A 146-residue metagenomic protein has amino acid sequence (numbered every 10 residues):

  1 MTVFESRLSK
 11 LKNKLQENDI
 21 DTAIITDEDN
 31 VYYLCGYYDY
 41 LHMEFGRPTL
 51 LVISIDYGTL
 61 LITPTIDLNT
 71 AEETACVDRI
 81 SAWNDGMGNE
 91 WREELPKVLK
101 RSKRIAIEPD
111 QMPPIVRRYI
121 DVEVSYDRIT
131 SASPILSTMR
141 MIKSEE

Functional and structural regions predicted by a protein language model:
T2-E94: N-terminal accessory/capping or targeting/presequence segment of soluble
V3, L8, K14, G86-E146: Flexible, acidic/His-enriched mid-domain "rim/lid" segments that flank
